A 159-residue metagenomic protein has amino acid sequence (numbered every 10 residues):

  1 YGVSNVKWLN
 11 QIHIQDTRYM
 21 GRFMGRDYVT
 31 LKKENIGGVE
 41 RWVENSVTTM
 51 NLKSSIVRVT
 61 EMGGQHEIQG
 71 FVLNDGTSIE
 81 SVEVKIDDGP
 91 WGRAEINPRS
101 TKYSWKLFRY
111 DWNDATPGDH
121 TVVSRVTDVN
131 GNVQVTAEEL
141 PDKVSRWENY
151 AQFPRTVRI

Functional and structural regions predicted by a protein language model:
Y1-I159: Extended, aromatic/histidine-rich regions of cofactor-dependent oxidoreductases associated with respiratory
